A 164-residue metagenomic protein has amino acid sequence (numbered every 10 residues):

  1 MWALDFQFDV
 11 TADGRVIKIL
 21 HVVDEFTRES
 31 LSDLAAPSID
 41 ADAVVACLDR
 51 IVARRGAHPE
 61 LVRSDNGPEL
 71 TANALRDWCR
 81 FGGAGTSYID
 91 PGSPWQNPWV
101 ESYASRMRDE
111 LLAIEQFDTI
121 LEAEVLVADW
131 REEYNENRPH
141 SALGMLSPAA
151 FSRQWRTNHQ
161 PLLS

Functional and structural regions predicted by a protein language model:
M1-S164: Charged DNA-binding/catalytic regions of mobile-element recombinases
